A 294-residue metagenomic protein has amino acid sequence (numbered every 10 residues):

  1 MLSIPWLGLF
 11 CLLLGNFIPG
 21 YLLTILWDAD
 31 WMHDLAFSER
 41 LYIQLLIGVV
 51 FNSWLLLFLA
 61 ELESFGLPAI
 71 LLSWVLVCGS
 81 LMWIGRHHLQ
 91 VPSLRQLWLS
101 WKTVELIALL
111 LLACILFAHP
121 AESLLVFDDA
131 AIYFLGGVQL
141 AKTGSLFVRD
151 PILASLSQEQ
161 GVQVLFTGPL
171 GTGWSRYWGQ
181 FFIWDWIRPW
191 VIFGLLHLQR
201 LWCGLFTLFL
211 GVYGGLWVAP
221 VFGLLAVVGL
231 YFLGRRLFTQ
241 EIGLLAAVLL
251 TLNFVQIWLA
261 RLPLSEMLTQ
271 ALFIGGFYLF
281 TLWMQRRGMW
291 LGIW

Functional and structural regions predicted by a protein language model:
M1-S100: Membrane-embedded, hydrophobic transmembrane alpha-helices
G8, L12, I43-Q44, V191 (+2 more regions): Alpha-helical transmembrane segments of multi-pass integral membrane proteins
I18, C78-H88, L205, G214-L237 (+1 more regions): Transmembrane-helix motifs of polytopic, lipid-linked glycan transferases
K102-F127, V138, K142-S145, P151 (+1 more regions): Transmembrane signal-anchor helices characteristic of membrane glycosylation enzymes that use polyprenol
K142-T207: Interfacial juxtamembrane loops and adjacent helix segments that form the catalytic/substrate-binding surfaces
F238, G276-G292: Membrane-interface transmembrane helices that cradle and orient dolichyl/undecaprenyl
A246-T251, Y278: Short helix- or helix-capping micro-motifs that position conserved polar/aromatic residues at function-defining sites
V255-T269: Short acidic/glycine- and proline-prone juxtamembrane loop motifs at membrane-interface regions of multi-pass membrane
